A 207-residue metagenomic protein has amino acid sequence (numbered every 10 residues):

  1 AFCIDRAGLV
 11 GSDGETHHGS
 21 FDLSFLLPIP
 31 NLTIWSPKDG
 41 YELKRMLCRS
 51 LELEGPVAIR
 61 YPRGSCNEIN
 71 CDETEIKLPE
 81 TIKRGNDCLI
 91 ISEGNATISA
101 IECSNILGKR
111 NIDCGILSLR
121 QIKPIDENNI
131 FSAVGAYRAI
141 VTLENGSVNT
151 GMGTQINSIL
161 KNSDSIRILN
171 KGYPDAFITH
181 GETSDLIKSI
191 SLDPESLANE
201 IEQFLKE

Functional and structural regions predicted by a protein language model:
A1-F2, I34-S36, A58, R167-L169: Acidic/polar loop patches that form or flank catalytic/metal-binding clefts of enzymes that bind anionic ligands
F2-I4, T142-L143: Short internal beta-strands
C3-E52, E200, L205: Conserved thiamine diphosphate
L9-H18, E52-E207: Thiamine diphosphate
